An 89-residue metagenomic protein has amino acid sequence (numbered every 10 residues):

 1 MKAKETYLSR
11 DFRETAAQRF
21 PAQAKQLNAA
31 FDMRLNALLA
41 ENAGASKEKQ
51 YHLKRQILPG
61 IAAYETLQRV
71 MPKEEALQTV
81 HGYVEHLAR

Functional and structural regions predicted by a protein language model:
M1-K2: Small-residue-biased structural context
E5-G44: N-terminal acidic leader/helix
T15, R19, E48-R55: A structural signal for alpha-helical segments
K25, A29-D32, N36, K54 (+2 more regions): Generic structural signal for well-ordered, non-transmembrane alpha-helical segments in soluble/cytosolic regions
R34, E41, A45-E48, L67-V70 (+1 more regions): Hydrophobic stripe of amphipathic alpha-helices that form coiled-coil interfaces
Y51-G82: Short, charge-rich amphipathic interface segments used for partner binding and complex assembly
G82-R89: Long, amphipathic, charge-rich alpha-helical segments that form helical bundles/coiled-coils
